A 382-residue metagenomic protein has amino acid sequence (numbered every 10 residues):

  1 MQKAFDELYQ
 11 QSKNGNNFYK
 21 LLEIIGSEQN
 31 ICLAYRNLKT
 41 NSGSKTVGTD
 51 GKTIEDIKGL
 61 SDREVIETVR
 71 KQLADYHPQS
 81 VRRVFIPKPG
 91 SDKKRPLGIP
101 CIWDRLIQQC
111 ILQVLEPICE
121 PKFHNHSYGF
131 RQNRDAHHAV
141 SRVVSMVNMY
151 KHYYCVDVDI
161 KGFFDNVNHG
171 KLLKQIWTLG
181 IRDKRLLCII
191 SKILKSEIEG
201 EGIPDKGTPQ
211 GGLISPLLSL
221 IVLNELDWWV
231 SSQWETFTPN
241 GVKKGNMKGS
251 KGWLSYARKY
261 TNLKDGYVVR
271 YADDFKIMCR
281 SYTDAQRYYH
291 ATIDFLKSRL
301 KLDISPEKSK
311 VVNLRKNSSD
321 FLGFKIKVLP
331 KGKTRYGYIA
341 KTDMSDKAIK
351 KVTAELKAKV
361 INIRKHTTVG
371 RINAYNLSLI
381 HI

Functional and structural regions predicted by a protein language model:
M1-E64: Non-catalytic, polymerase-adjacent accessory regions of viral genome-replication enzymes
D56-P78: Amphipathic alpha-helical blocks
V65, S80, V84, K122-H126 (+4 more regions): Conserved polymerase palm-domain catalytic core
P96-C101, G337-Y338: Conserved phosphate-binding loops in nucleotide/dinucleotide-binding enzymes
I111: Nucleotide/phosphate-binding loop and acidic/charged catalytic motifs in nucleotide-binding or -utilizing enzymes
K195, G200, L300-N376: A conserved non-catalytic segment of reverse transcriptases and RNA-directed RNA polymerases corresponding to the late
I380-I382: Conserved small/polar residues in nucleotide/adenosyl-binding loops
